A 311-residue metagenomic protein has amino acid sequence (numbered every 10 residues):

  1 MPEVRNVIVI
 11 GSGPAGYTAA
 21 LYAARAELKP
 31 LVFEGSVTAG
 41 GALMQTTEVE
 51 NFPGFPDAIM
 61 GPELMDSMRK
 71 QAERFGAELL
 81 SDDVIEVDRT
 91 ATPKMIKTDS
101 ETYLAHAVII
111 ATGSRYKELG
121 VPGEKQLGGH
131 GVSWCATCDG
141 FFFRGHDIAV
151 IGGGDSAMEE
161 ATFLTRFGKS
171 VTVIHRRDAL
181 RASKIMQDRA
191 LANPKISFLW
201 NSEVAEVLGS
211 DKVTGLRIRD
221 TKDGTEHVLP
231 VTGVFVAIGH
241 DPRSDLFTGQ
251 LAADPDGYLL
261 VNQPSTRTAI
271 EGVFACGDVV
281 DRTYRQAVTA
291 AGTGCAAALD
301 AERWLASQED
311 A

Functional and structural regions predicted by a protein language model:
V4, R115, G120, K125-F142 (+3 more regions): FAD-site-proximal beta/loop scaffold in flavoenzymes
V4-N6, S81, R144-H146, N201 (+1 more regions): Phosphate-coordination loops involved in phosphoryl transfer and adenosine-cofactor binding
R5-F75, H146-D147, M158-K184, D254: Beta1-alpha1 glycine-rich phosphate/pyrophosphate-binding loop at the start of Rossmann-like nucleotide-binding domains
G11, E34, T112, G152 (+3 more regions): Short beta-strand/turn micro-motifs composed of small residues that flank or help shape donor/cofactor-binding pockets
G13-A15, S114-Y116, D155-S156, D281: Residue-level detector of alpha-helix initiation sites
A72-K97, Y103-A105, T165-Q263, R303-A311: A Rossmann-like FAD-binding core segment of flavoenzymes
L79-F141: Glycine/small-residue-rich loop that forms an oxyanion/phosphate-binding "nest" at active or ligand-binding sites
